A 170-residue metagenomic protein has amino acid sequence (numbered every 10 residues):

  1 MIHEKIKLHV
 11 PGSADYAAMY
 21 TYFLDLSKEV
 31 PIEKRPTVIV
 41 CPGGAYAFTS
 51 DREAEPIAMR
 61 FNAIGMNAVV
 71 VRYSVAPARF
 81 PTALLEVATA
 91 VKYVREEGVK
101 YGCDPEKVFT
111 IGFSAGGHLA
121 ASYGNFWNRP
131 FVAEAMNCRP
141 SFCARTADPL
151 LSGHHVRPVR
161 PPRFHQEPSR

Functional and structural regions predicted by a protein language model:
M1-E33, F80: N-terminal cap/lid segment of alpha/beta-hydrolase-fold proteins
I32, S50-V69: Short amphipathic alpha-helix adjacent to the substrate-entry channel of hydrolases
K34-G43: Short beta-strand element of the alpha/beta-hydrolase
G44, N67, R72-A76, G153: Short beta-to-alpha linker loops that shape the active-site pocket of alpha/beta-hydrolase fold enzymes
T49-D51, V71-P105: Catalytic nucleophile-loop/oxyanion-hole region of alpha/beta-hydrolase and closely related hydrolase-like folds
A54, V87, A147: Aromatic/hydrophobic pocket-lining residues that form the small-molecule binding cavity in soluble enzyme cores
K92-P168: Primarily recognizes the serine-hydrolase "nucleophile elbow" in alpha/beta-hydrolase and SGNH/GDSL folds
